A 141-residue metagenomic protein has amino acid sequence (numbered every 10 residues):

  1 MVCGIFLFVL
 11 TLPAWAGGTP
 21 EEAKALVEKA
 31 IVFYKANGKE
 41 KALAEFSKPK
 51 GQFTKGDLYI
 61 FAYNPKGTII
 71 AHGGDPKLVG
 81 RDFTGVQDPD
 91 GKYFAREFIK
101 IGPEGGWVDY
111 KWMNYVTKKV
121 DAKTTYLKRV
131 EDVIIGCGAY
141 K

Functional and structural regions predicted by a protein language model:
M1-K141: N-terminal membrane-sensor/transducer module of prokaryotic signaling receptors
